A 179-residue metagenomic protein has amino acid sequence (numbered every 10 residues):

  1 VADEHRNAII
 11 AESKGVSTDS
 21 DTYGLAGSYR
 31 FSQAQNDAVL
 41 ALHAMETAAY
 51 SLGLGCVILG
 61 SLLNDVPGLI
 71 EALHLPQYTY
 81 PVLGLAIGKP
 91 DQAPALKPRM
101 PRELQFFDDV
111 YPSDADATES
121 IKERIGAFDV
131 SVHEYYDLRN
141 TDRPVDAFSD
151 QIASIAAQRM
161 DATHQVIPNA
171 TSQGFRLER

Functional and structural regions predicted by a protein language model:
V1-R179: Acidic, surface-exposed loops and disordered segments
